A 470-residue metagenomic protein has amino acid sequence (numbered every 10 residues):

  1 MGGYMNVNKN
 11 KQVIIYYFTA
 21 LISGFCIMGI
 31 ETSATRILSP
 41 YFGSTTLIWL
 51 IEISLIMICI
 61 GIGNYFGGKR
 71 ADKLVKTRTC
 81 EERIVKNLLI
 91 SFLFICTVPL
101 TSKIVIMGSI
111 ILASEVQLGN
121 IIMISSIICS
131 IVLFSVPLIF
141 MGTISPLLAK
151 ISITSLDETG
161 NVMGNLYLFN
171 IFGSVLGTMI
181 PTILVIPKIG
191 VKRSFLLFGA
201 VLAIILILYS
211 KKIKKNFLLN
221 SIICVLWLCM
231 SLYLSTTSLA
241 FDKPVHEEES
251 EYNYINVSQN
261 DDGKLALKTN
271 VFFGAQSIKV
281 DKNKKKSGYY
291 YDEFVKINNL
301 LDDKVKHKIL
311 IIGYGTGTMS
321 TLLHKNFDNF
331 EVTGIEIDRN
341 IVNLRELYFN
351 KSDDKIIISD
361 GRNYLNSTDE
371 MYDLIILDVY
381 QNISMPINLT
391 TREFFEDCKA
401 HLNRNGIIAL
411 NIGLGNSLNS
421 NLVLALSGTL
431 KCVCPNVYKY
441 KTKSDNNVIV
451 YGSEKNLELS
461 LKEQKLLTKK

Functional and structural regions predicted by a protein language model:
G2-E247, Q259-D262, V271-Q276, N299-K308 (+8 more regions): Alpha-helical transmembrane segments of multi-pass membrane proteins
E248-Y252: ATP-binding glycine-rich phosphate-binding loop
N253-S258: Short, surface-exposed beta-strand/loop micro-motifs that present aromatic residues
S277-I297: Class I SAM-dependent methyltransferase Rossmann-like catalytic core, especially the SAM/SAH-binding loop
F294, S384-P386, S417-N421, S460-L461: Extracytoplasmic/secreted cell-surface and envelope-processing proteins
K455-K470: Flexible, glycine-/basic-rich loop-and-beta segments that form/coincide with the SAM-dependent methyltransferase
